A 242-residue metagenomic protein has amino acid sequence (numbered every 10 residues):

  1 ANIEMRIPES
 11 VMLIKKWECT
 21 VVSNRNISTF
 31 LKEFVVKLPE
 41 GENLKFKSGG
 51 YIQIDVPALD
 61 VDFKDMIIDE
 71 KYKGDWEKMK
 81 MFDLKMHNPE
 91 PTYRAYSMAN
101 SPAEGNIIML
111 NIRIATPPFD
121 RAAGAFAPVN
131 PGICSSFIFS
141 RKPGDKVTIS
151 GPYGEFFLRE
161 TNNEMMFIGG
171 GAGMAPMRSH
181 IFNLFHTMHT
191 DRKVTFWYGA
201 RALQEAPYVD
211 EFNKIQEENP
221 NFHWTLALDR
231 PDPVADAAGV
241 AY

Functional and structural regions predicted by a protein language model:
A1, D145, R192-Y242: Reductase modules of NAD(P)H-dependent flavoproteins
E4-P143, R201, A227-P231: Ferredoxin-reductase
M98, M174-M188: Histidine-anchored nucleotide/phosphate-binding helix
A122, R159-N162, M177-F182, Y208-V209: A short secondary-structure junction signal
P128, V147-G151: Short gly/ser/thr-rich secondary-structure transition/capping motifs
S150-N162: A short, basic/flexible loop-to-alpha-helix module at the beginning of a structural domain
N162-N163, H186-V194: Conserved S-adenosyl-L-methionine
E164-I168: Conserved beta-strand elements of the Class I
